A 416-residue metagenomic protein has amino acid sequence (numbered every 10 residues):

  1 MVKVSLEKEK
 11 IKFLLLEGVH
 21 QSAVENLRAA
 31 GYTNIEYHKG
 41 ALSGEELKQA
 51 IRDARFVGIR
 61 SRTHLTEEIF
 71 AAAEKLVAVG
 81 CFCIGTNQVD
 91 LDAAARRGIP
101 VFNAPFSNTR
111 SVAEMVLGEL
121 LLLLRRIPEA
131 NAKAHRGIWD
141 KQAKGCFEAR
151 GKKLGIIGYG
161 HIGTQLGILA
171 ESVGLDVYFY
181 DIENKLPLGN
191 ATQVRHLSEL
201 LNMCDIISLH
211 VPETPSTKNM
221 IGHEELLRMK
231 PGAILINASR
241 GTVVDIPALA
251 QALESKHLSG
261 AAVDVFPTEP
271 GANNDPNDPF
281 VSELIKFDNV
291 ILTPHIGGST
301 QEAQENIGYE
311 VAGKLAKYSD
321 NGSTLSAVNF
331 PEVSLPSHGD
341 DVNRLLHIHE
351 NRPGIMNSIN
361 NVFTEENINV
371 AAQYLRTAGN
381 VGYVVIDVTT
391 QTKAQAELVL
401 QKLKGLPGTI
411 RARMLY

Functional and structural regions predicted by a protein language model:
M1-F102, L200-N202, G222-R228, Q373 (+1 more regions): An N-terminal-biased, well-structured beta-alpha scaffold segment characteristic of Rossmann-like dinucleotide-binding
V2-G18, S22, A29-I35, E45 (+11 more regions): Structural/interface elements that position substrates and couple domains in central-metabolism enzymes
F13-L15, I156, H347: Hydrophobic Val/Ile/Leu positions in short beta-strands of Rossmann-like dinucleotide-binding domains
R62, D205, H210-E213, S239-R240 (+2 more regions): Short glycine-/small-residue-rich Rossmann-like dinucleotide-binding loops
R97-K153, H161, Q165-S172, D320-A327: Phosphate-binding beta-alpha-beta segment of Rossmann-like dinucleotide-binding domains, i.e., the NAD(P)
Q142-P231, P247, Q251: Rossmann-like dinucleotide/phosphate-binding beta-alpha-beta segment
H223, G232-I234, S239-G339, Y383 (+2 more regions): Rossmann-like dinucleotide-binding domain for NAD(H)/NADP(H)
A327-Y416: A conserved regulatory-domain signal marking ACT and ACT-like small-molecule sensing domains and adjacent regulatory
